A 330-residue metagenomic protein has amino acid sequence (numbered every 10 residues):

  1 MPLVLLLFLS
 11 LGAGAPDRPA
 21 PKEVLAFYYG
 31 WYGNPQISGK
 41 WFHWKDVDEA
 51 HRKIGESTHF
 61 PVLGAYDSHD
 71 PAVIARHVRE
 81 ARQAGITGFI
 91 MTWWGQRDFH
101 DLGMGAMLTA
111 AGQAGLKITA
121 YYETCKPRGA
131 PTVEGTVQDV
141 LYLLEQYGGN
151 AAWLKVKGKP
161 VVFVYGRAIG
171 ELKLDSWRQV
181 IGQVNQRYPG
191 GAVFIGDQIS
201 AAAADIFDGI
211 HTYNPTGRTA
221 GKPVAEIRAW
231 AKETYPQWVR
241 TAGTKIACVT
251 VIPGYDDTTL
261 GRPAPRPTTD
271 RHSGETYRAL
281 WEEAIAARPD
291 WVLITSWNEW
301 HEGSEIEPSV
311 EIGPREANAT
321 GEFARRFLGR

Functional and structural regions predicted by a protein language model:
M1-P19: Bacterial Sec-dependent signal peptides at the C-terminal "C-region" and cleavage site
P16-R330: Glycan-processing catalytic domains of CAZymes
